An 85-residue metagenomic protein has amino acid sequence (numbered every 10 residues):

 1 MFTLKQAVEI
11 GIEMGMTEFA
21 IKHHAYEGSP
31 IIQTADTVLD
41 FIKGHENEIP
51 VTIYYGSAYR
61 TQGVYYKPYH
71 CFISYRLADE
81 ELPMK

Functional and structural regions predicted by a protein language model:
K5-A20, H24-Y26: N-terminal acidic leader/helix
A7, V38, P83-M84: Short, highly selective alpha-helical patches that border small-molecule cofactor pockets in redox/cofactor-processing
M16-E18, E48, P68: A general structural motif
F19-I21, I32, V51-I53, C71-Y75: Hydrophobic beta-strand residues in large extracellular and virion-surface proteins
A20-E27, G56-A58, L77-A78: Short, flexible beta-strand-to-coil junctions
K22-E27, Q62-P68, F72: Short interaction-hotspot residues at assembly and binding interfaces
G28-V64: Amphipathic, interaction-prone secondary-structure segments
P68-H70, S74-K85: Conserved N-terminal substructure of TIR/SEFIR domains
